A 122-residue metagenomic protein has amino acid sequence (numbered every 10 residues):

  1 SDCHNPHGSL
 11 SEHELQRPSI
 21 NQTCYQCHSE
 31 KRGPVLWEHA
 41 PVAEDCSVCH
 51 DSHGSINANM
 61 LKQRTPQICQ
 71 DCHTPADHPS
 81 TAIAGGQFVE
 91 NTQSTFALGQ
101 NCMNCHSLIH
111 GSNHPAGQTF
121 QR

Functional and structural regions predicted by a protein language model:
S1-R122: Inter-heme linker and motif-flanking segments adjacent to c-type heme-binding CXXCH motifs in c-type cytochromes
